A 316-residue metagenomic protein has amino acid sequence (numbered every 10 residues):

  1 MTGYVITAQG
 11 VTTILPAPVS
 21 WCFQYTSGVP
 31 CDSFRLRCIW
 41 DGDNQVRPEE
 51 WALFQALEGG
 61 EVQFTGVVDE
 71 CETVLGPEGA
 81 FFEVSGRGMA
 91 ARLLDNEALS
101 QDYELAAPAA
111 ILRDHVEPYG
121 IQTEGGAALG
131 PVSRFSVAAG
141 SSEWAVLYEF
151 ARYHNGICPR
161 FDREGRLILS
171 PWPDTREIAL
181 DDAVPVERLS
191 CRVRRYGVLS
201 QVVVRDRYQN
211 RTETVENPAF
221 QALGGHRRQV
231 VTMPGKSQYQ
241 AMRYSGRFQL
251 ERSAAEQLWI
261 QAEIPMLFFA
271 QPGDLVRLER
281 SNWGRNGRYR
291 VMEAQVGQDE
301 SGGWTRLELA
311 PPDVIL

Functional and structural regions predicted by a protein language model:
M1-S20: Polar/acidic, low-complexity leader/linker segments enriched in S/T/G and N/D
T2, Y148, R163, L169-S301 (+1 more regions): Acidic, small/polar-enriched beta strand-loop surface segments
L15-E49, R92-L93, A106, F269: Extracellular/virion structural assembly segments
F23-G42, G79-A90, V204, E256-I264 (+2 more regions): Oligomerization/assembly interface segments of phage tail-like spikes and tubes
L36, G86, A98-T123, A138-D162 (+2 more regions): Amphipathic, non-transmembrane alpha-helical segments in extracytoplasmic/periplasmic proteins
D41-T123: Surface-exposed cap/loop segments at beta↔alpha junctions
E58-S85, R277-R306: Short beta-strand and beta-hairpin "edge-sheet" elements
G79-F81, S85-A90, A127-V198: Short beta-strand-centered interaction patches in the first periplasmic/extracellular domains of large envelope
